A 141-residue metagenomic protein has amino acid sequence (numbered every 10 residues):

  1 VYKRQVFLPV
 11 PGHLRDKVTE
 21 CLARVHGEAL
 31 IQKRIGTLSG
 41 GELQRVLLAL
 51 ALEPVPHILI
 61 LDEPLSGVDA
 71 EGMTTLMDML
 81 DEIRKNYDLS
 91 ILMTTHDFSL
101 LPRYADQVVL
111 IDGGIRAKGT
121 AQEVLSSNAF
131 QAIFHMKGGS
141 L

Functional and structural regions predicted by a protein language model:
G12-L30: Conserved ABC ATPase "signature" region
R34-L38, E42: Conserved ABC ATPase signature
V55: Conserved catalytic motifs of ABC-family nucleotide-binding domains
L59-E63: Catalytic Walker B motif of ABC-type/P-loop ATPase nucleotide-binding domains
T95-H96: H-loop/switch region of ABC-family ATPase nucleotide-binding domains
L101-R103: A short, surface-exposed alpha-helical micro-motif characterized by mixed small hydrophobic and charged/polar residues
G113-E123: Conserved switch/coupling elements of ABC/ABC-like ATPase nucleotide-binding domains
